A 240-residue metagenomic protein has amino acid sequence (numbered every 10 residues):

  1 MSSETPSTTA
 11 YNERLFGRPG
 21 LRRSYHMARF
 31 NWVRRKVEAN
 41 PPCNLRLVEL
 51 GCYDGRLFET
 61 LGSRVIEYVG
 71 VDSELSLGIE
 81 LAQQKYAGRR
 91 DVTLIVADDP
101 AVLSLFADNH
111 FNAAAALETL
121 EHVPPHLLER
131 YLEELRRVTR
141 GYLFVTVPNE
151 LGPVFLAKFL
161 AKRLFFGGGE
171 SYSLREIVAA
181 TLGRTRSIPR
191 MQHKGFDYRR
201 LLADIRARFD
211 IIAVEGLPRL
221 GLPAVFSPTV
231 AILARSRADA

Functional and structural regions predicted by a protein language model:
E4-A28, V96, A101, P124-D239: S-adenosyl-L-methionine-dependent methyltransferase catalytic module, highlighting the catalytic core
H26-K36: A short, well-structured juxtamembrane/interface segment
R34-F155, V230-D239: Conserved SAM-binding loop
